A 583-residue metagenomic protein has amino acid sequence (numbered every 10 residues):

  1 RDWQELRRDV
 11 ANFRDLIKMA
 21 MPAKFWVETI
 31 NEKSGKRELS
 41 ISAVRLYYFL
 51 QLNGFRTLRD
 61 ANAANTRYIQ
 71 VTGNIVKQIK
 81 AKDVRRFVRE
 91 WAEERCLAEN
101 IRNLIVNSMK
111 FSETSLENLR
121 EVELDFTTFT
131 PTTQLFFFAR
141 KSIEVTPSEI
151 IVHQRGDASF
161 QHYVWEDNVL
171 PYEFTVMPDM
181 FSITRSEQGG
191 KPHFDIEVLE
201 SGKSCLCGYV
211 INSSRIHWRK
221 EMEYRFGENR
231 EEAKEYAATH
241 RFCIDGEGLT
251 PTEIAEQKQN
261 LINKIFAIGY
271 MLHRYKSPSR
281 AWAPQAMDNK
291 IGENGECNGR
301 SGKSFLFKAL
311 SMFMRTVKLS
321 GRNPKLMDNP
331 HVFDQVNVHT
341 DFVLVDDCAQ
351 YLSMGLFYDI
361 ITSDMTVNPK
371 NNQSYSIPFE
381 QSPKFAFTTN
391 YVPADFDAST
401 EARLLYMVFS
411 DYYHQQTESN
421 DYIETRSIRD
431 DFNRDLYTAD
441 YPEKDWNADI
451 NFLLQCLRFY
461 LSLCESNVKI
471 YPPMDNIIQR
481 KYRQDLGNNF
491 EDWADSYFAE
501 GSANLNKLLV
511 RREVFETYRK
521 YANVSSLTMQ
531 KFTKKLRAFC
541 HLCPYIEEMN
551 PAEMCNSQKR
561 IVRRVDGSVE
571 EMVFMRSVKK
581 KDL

Functional and structural regions predicted by a protein language model:
R1-T66, E93-S301, F305-L583: Feature primarily recognizes SF3-like P-loop helicase cores of small DNA viruses
N62-C96: Modules that initiate DNA replication and primer synthesis
